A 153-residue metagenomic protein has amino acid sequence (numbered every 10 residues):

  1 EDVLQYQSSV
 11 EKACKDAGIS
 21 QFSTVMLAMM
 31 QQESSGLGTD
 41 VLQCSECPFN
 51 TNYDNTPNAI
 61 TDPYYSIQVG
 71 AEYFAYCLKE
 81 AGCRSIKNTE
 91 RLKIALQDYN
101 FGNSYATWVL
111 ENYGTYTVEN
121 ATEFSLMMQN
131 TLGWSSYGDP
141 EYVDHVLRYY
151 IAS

Functional and structural regions predicted by a protein language model:
E1-V3, S9, T51-Q68, E72 (+1 more regions): Non-catalytic cell-wall polysaccharide-engagement segments
L4-S20, T24-V25, M29: N-terminal carbohydrate-binding/catalytic regions of secreted carbohydrate-active enzymes
C14, C44-C47, C77, C83: Generic recognition of cysteine residues
S20-L37, C44, I67-A71, A95-F101 (+1 more regions): Short, functionally critical alpha-helical segments immediately adjacent to catalytic or ligand/cofactor-binding
G38-C47, T117-V118: Glycine- and aromatic-rich loop/turn segments at beta-sheet edges
